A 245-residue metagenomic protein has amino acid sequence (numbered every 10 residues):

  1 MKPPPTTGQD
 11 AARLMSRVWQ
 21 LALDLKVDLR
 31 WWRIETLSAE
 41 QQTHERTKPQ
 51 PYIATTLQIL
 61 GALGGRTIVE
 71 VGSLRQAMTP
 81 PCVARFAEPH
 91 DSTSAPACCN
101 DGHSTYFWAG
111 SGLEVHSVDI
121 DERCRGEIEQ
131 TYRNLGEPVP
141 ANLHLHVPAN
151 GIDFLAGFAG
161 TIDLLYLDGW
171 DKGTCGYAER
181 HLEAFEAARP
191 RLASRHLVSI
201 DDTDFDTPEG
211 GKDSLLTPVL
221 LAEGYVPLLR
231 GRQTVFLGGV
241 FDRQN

Functional and structural regions predicted by a protein language model:
M1-N245: A short alpha-helical cap/connector motif
